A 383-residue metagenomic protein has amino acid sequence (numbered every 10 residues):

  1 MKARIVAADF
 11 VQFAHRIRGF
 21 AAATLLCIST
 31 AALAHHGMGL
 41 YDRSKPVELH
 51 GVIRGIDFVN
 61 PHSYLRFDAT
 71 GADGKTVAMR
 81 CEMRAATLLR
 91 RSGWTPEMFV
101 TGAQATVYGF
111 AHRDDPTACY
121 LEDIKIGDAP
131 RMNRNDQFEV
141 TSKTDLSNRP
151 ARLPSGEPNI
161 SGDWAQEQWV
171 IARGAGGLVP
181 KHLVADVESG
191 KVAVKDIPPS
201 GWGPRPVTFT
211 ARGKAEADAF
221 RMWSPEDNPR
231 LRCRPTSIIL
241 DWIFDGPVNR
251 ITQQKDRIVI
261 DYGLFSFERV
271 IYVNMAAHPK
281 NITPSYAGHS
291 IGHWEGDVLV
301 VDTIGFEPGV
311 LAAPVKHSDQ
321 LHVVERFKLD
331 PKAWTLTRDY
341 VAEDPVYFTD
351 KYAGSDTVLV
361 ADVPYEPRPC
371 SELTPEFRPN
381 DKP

Functional and structural regions predicted by a protein language model:
K2-A21: Bacterial N-terminal signal peptides that target proteins for export
A32-A34: Boundary at the C-terminal end of the N-terminal hydrophobic targeting segment
H36-P383: PEST-like low-complexity, intrinsically disordered acidic/proline/serine-rich tracts that flank trafficking/processing
